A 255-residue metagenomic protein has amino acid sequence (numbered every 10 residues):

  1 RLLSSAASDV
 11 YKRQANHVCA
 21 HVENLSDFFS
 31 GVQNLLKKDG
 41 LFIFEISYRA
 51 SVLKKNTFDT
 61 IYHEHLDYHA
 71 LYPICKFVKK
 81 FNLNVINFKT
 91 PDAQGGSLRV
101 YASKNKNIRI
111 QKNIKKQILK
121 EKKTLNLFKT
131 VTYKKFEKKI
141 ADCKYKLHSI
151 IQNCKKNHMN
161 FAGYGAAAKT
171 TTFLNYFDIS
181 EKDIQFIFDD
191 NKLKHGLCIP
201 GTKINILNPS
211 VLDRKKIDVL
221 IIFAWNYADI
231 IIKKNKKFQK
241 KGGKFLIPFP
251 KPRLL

Functional and structural regions predicted by a protein language model:
R1-A7, Y11: Single conserved hydrophobic/aromatic residue that forms the stacking wall/gate of nucleotide- or nucleobase-binding
K12-N24, I221: A short SAM/SAH-binding and catalytic strip from SAM-dependent methyltransferases
S26-L41, K236: A short glycine-rich, Lys/Arg-flanked "PGG" loop and its adjoining helix->strand segment in the class I
D39-S47, K244-P250: Conserved beta-strand signature within the Rossmann-like core of class I S-adenosyl-L-methionine
F44-D67, L71-I74: Short, glycine-/aromatic-enriched active-site segment of Class I SAM-dependent methyltransferases
L83-Q94: Conserved S-adenosyl-L-methionine
G95-K139: Flexible, glycine-/basic-rich loop-and-beta segments that form/coincide with the SAM-dependent methyltransferase
S149-K233, K241: A solvent-exposed beta-alpha-beta segment
